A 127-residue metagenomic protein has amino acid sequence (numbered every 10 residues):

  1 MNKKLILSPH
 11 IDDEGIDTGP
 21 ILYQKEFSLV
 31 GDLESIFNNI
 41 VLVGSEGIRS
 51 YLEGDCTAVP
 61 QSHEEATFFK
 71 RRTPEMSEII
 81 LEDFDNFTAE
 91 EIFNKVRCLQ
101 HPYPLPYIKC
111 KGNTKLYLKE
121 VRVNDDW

Functional and structural regions predicted by a protein language model:
M1-R71, E75-I79: Donor/substrate-binding cores of folate-linked one-carbon enzymes
P60-W127: Internal anion-binding site segments
